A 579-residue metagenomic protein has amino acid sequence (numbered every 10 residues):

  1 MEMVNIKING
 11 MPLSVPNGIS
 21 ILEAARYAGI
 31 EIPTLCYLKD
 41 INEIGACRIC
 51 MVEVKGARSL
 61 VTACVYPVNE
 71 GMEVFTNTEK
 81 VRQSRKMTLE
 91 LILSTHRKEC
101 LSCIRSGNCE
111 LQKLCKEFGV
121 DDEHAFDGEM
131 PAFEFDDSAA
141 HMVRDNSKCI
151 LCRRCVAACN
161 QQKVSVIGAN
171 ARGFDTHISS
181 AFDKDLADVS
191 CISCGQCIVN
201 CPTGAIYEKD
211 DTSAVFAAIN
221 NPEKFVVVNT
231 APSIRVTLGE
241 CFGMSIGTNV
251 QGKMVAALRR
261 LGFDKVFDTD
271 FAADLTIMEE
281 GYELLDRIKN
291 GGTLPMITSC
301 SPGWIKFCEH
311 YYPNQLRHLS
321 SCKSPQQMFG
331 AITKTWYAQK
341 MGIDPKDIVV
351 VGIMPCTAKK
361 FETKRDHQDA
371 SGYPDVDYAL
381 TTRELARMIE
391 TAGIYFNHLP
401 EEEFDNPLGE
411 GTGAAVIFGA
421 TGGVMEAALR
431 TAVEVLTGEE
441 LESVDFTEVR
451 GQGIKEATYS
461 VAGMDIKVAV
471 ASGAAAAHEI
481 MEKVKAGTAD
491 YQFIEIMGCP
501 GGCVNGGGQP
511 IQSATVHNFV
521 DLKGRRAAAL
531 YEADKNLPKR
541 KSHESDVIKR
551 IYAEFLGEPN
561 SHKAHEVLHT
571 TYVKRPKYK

Functional and structural regions predicted by a protein language model:
V4-N5, P12, N17-N77, V81 (+1 more regions): Iron-sulfur-associated redox domains of electron-transfer enzymes in respiratory and anaerobic energy metabolism
R48-S193, I206-F225: Fe-S ferredoxin-like electron-transfer domains and their immediately adjacent linker/connector regions across
K163, C201, Y337-M341: Structural motif corresponding to the C-terminal cap of alpha-helices
I192, Q196-Y207, L275: Catalytic alpha/beta active-site cores
